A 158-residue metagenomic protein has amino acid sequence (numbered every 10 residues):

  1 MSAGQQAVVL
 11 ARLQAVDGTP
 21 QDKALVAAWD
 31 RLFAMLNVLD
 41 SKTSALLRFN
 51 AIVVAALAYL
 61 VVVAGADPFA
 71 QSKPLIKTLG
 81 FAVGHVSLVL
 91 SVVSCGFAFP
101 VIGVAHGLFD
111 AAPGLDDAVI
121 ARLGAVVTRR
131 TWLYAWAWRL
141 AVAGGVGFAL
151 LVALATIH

Functional and structural regions predicted by a protein language model:
M1-A3, V16-G18, H85-V93: Phosphate-binding glycine-rich loops and adjacent basic patches that engage nucleotide phosphates, nucleic-acid
S2, T19, S44, K73-P74 (+2 more regions): Serine/threonine-rich low-complexity intrinsically disordered regions
S2-A11, C95-G103: Short, compositionally biased low-complexity segments
A3-A28, D110-A118: Short, charged cytosolic
A27-D30, A34-G107, A135-H158: Alpha-helical transmembrane segments and their immediate juxtamembrane boundary regions in integral membrane proteins
A28-W29, M35, P113-Y134: Short membrane-interface loop/juxtamembrane segments of multi-pass integral membrane proteins
